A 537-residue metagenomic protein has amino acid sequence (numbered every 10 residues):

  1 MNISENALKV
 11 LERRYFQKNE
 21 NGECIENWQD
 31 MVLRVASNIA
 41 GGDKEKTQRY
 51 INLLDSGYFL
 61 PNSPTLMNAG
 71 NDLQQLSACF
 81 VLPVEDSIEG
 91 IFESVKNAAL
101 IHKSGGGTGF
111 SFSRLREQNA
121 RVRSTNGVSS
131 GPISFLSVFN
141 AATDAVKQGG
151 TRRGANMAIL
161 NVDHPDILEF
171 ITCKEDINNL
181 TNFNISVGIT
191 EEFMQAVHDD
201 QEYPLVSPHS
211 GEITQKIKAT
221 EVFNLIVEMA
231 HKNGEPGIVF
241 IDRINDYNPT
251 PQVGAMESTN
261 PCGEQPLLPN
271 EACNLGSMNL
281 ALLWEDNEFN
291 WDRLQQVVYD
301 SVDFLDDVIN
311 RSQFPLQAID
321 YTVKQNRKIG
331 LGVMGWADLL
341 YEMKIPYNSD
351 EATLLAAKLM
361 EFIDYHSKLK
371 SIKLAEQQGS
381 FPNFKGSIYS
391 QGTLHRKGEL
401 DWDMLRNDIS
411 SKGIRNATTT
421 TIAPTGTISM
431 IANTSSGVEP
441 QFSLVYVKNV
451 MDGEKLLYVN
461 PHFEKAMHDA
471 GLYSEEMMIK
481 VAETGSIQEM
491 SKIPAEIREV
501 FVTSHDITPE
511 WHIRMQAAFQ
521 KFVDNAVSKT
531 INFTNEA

Functional and structural regions predicted by a protein language model:
M1-L76, L82, F223-L225, K232: Acidic/polar, glycine-rich intrinsically disordered N-terminal extensions of enzymes
I3-L11, L53-A69, V162, D300-R311 (+3 more regions): Core structural elements
N6-E12, T172, V187-F193, H198 (+8 more regions): Terminal amphipathic helices with adjacent charged low-complexity linkers/tails
E45-Y50, G107-F110, G150-M157, G237-F240 (+5 more regions): Flexible, glycine/charged-enriched surface loops at secondary-structure junctions
S77-W291, F314, A318-Y321, S367 (+2 more regions): Active-site cavity-forming subdomains of large catalytic enzyme subunits
E117-N156, E285-Q313, K368-I372, M451-R498 (+1 more regions): A structural-propensity feature for long, helix-poor, extended segments
E264-P266, L305-N310, D408-R415, T420-A537: Catalytic alpha/beta core of large soluble enzyme barrels
V297-D320, I345-T425, I493-V500, R514 (+1 more regions): Internal maturation/activation junctions in enzymes
